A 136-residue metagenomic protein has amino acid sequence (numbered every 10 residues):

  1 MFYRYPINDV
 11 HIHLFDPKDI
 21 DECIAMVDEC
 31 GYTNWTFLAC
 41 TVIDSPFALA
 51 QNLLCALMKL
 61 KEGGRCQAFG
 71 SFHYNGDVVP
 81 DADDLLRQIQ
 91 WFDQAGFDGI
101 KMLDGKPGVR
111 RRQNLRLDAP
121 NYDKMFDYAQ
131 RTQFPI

Functional and structural regions predicted by a protein language model:
M1-R65: An N-terminally biased module of ancient metal coordination in phosphate/nucleic-acid-related enzymes
L49-I136: Active-site gating/metal-coordination segments in enzymes
